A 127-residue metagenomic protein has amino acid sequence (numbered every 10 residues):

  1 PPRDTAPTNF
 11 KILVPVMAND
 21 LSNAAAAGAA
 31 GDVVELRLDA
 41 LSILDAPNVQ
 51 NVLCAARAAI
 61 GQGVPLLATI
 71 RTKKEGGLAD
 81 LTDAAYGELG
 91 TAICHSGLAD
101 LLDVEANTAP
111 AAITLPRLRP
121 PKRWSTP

Functional and structural regions predicted by a protein language model:
P1-N23: N-terminal amphipathic alpha-helix/helix-capping segment at the start of soluble metabolic enzymes
P7-N9, R71-K73, P120: Generic N-terminal leader/processing signal
T8-I12, A30-D32, Q62-L66, L98-D100: Short, well-ordered coil/turn segments that N-cap beta-strands
P15-M17, V33-L44, Y86, G90-P127: Catalytic beta/alpha-barrel core
D20-D32: N-terminal segments that cap or nucleate solenoid repeat domains
L21, E75, T126: Flexible, glycine-rich phosphate/dinucleotide-binding loops and adjacent beta-alpha linkers at cofactor/substrate
A24-A27, V52, A112-L115: A short acidic, amphipathic alpha-helical/loop segment
P47-L98, T108-P110: N-terminal active-site wall of soluble small-molecule enzyme domains
